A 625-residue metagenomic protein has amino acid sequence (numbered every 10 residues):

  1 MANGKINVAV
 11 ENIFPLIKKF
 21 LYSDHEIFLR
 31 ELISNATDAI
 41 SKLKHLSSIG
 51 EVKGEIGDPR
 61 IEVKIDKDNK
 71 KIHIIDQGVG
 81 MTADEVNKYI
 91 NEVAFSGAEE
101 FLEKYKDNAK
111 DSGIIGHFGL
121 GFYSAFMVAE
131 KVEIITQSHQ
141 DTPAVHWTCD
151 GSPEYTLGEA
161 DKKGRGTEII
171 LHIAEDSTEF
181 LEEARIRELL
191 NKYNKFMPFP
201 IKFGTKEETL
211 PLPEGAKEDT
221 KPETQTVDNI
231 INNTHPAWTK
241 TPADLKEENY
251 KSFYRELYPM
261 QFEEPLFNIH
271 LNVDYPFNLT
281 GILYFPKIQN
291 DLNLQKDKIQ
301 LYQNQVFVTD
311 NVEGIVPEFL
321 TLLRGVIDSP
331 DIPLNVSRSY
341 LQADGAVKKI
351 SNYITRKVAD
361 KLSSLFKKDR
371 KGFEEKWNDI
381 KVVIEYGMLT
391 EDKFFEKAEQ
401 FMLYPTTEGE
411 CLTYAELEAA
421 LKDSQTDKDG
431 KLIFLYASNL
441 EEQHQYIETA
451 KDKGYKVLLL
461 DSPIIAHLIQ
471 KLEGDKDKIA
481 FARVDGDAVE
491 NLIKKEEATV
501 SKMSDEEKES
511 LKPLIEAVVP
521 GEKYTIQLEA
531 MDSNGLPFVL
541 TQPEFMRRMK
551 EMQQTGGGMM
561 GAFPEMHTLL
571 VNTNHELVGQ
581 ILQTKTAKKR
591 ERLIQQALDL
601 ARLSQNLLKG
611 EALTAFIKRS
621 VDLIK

Functional and structural regions predicted by a protein language model:
M1-F180, E188, K195: GHKL (Bergerat-fold) ATPase N-terminal catalytic module, capturing the glycine-rich phosphate-binding loop and acidic
I114, V132-E154, A174-S177, A184-K625: GHKL/Bergerat-fold ATPase module in large chromosome/replication-associated machines
